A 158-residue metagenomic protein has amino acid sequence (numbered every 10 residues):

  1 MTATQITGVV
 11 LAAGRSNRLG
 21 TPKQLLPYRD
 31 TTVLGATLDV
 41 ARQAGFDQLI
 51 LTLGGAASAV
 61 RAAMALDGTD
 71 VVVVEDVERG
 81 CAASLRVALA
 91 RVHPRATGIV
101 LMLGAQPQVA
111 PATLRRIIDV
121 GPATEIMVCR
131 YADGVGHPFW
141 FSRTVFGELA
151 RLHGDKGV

Functional and structural regions predicted by a protein language model:
T2-V135: Nucleotide and nucleotide-moiety/phosphate-recognizing core
Y131-V158: Catalytic-core segments of class I nucleotidyltransferases/pyrophosphorylases that form NMP-activated intermediates
